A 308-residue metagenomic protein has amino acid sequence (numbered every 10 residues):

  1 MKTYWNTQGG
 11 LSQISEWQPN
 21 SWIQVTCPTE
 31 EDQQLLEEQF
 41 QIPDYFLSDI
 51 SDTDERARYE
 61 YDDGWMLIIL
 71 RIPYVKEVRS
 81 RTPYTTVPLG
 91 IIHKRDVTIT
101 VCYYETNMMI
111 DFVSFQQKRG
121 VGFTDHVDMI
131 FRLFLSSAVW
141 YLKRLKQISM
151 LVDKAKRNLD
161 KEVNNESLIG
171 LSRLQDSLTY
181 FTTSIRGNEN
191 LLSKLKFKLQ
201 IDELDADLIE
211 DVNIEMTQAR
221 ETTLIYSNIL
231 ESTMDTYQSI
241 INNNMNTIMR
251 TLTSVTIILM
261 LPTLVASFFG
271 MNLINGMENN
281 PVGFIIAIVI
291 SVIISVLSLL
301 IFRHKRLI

Functional and structural regions predicted by a protein language model:
M1-F197, I201-E203, D211, E215-T222 (+2 more regions): Peripheral, non-transmembrane regulatory/ligand-interaction domains of membrane transport proteins
L35, Q41, T217-I308: Hydrophobic alpha-helical transmembrane segments and their immediately adjacent juxtamembrane loops
